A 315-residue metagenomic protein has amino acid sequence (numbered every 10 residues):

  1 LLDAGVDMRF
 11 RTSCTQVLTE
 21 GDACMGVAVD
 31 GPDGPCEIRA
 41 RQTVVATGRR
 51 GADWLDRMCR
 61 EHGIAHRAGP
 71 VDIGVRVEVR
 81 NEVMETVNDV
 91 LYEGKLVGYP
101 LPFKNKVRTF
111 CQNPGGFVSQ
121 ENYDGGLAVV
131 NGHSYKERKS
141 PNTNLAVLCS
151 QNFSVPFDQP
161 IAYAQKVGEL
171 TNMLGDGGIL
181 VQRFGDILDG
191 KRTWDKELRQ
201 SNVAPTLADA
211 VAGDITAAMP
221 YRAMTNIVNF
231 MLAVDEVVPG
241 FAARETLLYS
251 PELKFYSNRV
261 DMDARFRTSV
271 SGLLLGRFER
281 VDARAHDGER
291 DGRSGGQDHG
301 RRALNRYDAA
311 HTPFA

Functional and structural regions predicted by a protein language model:
L1-F314: Residues forming the flavin
